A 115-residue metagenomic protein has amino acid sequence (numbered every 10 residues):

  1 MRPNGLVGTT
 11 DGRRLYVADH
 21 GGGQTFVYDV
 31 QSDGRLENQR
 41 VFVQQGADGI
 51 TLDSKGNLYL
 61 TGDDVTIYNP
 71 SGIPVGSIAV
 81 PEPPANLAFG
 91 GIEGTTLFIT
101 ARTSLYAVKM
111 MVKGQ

Functional and structural regions predicted by a protein language model:
M1-D29, R35: Surface loops at the rim/top face of extracytoplasmic beta-rich domains
M1-R14, R40-G62, P81-T95, R102: Beta-rich, blade/repeat-based domains predominating in secreted/periplasmic proteins but also intracellular
M1-R2, D29-Q45, I67-V80: Blade-edge beta-strand/turn elements of extracellular beta-propeller and related beta-sheet repeat scaffolds
A18, T61, S77: Active-site-adjacent beta-strand anchor residues
H20, V30, D63, I92 (+2 more regions): Short loop/turn segments immediately following the C-termini of beta-strands
G23-T25, V65-T66, L105-A107: Structural signal for beta-propeller blades
F26-D29, S71-I73, T95, V108: Noncatalytic, solvent-exposed loop/strand surfaces of beta-propeller-type extracellular/periplasmic domains
V27-R35, V108-Q115: Short loop/turn segments immediately following beta-strands, especially the blade-tip and inter-blade linker loops
